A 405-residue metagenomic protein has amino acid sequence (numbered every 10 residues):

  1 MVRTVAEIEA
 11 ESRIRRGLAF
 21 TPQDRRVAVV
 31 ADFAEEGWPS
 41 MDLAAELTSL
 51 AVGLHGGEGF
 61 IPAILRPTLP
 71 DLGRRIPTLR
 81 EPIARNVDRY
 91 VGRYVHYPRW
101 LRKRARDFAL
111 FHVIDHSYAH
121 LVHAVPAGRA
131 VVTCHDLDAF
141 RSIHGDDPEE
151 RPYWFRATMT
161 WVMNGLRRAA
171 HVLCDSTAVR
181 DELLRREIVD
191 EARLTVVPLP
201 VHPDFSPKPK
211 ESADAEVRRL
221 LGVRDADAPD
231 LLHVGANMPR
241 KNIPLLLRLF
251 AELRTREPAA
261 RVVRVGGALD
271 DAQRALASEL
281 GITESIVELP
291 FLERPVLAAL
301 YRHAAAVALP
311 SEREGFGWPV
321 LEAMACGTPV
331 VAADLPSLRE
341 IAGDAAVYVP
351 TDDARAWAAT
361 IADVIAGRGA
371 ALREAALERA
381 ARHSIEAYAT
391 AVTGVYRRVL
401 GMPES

Functional and structural regions predicted by a protein language model:
V2-S405: Carbohydrate transferase catalytic cores enriched for Leloir-type hexosyltransferases
